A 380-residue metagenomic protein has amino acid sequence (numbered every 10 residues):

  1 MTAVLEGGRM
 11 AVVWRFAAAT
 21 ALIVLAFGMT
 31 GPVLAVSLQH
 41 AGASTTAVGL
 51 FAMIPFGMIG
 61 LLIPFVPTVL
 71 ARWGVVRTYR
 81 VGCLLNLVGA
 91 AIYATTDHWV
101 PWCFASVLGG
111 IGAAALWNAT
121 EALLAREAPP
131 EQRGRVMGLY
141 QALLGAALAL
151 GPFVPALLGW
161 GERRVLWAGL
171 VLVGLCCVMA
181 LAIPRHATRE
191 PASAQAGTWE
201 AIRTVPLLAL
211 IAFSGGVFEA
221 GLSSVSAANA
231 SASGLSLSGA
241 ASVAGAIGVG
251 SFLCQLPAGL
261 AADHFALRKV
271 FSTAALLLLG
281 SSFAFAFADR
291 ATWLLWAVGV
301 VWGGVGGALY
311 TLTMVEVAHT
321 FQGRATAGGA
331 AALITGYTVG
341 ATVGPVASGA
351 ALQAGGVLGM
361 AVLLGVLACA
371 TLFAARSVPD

Functional and structural regions predicted by a protein language model:
R9-F56, A220-A230: Helix-loop boundary and gating motifs at the non-cytosolic
L62-G74, G159, C254-A266, L352: Helix-to-loop junctions at the C-terminal end of transmembrane segments in multipass secondary transporters
R77-A91, K269-F283, G365: Structural signature of the two symmetry-related core transmembrane helices
V107-A142: Cytoplasmic helix-loop-helix junction between adjacent transmembrane helices in 12-TM secondary transporters
A115-A128, G307-F321: Intracellular juxtamembrane helix-capping segments at the cytosolic ends of symmetry-related transmembrane helices
L166-L181, A361-R376: Symmetry-related core transmembrane helices of the 12-TM Major Facilitator Superfamily/SLC fold
R268-Y310: C-terminal transmembrane helical hairpin of 12-TM major facilitator-type secondary transporters
R324-Q353: A late C-terminal transmembrane helix in Major Facilitator Superfamily
